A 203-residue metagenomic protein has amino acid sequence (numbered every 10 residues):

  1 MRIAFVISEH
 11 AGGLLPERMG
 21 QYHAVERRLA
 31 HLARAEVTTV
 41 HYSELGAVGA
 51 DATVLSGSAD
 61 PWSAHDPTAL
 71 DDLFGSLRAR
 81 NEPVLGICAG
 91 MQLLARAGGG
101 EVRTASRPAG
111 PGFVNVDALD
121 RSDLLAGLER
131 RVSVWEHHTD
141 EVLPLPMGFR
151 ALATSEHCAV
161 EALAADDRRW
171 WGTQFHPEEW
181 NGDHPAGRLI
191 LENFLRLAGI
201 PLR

Functional and structural regions predicted by a protein language model:
F5-L32: Short, charged N-terminal beta->alpha structural module
S8, Y42, A89, F175: Cofactor-binding loop segments of dinucleotide-utilizing enzymes, especially the Rossmann-like FAD- and NAD(P)+-binding
G13-L14, W62-A64, A95, N181: Glycine/Thr-rich phosphate-binding loops of Rossmann-like dinucleotide-binding domains
A24-V25, D72, R150, L189-N193: Alpha-helical elements of Rossmann-like donor-binding domains used by nucleotide-donor carbohydrate transfer enzymes
R27-G86, G98: Flexible gly/pro-rich beta->alpha loop and the following alpha-helix that scaffold active-site loops
I87-A95: Glycine-rich nucleophile elbow surrounding the catalytic serine of serine-hydrolase chemistry
R96-D166, W170-W171, F175-P185: Pocket-forming structural segment of enzyme catalytic cores
F175-R203: Acyltransferase
